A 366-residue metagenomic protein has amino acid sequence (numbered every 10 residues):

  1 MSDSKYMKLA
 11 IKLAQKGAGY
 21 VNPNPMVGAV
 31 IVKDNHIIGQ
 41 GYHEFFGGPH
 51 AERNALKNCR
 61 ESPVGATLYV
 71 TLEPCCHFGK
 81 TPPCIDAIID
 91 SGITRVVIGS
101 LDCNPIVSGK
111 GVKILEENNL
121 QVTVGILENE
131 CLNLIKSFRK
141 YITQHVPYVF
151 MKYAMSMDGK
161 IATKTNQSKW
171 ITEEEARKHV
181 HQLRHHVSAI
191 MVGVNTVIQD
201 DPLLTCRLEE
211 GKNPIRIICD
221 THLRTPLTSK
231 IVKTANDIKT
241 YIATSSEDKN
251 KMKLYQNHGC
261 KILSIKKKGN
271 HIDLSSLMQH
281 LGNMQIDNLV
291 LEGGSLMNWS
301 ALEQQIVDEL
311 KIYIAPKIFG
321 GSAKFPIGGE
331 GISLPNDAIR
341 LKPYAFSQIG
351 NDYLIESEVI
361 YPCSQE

Functional and structural regions predicted by a protein language model:
D3-K8, L13-G17, N22-N24, Q40 (+3 more regions): Enzymes that bind and transform nitrogen-containing heteroaromatic metabolites
Y20-V21, I126-A154: Proteins enriched for Cys/Gly/acidic motifs involved in redox and nucleic-acid/cofactor modification
P25-V27, L127-E130, G293: Short, conserved alpha-helical segments within structured domains
M26-N35, Y153-A154, I355: Short beta-strand scaffold segments in enzyme catalytic cores
I31-E130, I215, Y241, L302: Zn2+-dependent cytidine deaminase-like catalytic core
K33, T143-Q144, V359-I360: Active-site beta-strand termini and strand-to-loop segments that position acidic
V112, E128-I135, R177-R184: Hydrophobic, well-ordered secondary-structure segments
